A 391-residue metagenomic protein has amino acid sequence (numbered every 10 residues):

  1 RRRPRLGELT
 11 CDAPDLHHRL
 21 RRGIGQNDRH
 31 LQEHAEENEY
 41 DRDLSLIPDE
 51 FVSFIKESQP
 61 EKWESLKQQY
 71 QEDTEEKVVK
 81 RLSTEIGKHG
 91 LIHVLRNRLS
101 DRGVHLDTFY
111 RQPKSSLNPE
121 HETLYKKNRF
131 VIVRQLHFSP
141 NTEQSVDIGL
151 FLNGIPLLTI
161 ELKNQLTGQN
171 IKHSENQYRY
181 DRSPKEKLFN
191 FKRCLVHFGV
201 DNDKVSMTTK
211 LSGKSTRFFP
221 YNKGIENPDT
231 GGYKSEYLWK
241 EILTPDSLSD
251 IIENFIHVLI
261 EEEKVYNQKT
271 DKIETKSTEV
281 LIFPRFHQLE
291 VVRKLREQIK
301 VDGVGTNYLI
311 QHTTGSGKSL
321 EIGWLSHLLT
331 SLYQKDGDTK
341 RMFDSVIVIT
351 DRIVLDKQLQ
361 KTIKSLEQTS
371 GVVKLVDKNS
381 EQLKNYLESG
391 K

Functional and structural regions predicted by a protein language model:
R1-R5, L16, G23, H30-V346 (+3 more regions): ATP-dependent helicase/translocase motor core
T369-D377: Conserved AMP-binding/adenylation subdomain of ANL enzymes
N379-K391: Conserved motor-coupling elements within RecA-like helicase/translocase cores
